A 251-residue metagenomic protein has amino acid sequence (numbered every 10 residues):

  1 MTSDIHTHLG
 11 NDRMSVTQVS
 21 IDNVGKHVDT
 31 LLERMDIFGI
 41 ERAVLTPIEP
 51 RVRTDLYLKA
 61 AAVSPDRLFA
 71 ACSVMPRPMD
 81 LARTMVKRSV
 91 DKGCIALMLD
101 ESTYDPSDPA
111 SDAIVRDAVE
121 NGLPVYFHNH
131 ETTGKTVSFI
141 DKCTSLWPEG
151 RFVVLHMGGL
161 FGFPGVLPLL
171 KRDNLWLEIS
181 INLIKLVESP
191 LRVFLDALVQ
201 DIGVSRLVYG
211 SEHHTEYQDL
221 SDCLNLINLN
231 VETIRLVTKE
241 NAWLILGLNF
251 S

Functional and structural regions predicted by a protein language model:
M1, I5-L9, Q18-R42, G203-R206 (+1 more regions): Mid-to-C-terminal alpha-helical segments outside catalytic/metal-binding sites
H6, M35, Y57, A61 (+7 more regions): Conserved, mostly hydrophobic/aromatic
H6-D12, H128, H156: Histidine-centered divalent metal-coordination motifs
M14-N23, K185-S189: Short, flexible/disordered intra-domain loops and linkers
D22, V28-E49, F69-S73, C94-L99 (+2 more regions): Divalent metal-dependent hydrolysis catalytic cores, especially in the metallo-beta-lactamase
N23-M35, P78-S89, G162: Short, acidic/polar
V52-N129, D173-L175, I184-K185: Active-site gating/metal-coordination segments in enzymes
Y104, D108-V208: Catalytic pocket-lining loop regions of alpha/beta-barrel enzymes, especially the amidohydrolase/enolase/GH5 lineages
